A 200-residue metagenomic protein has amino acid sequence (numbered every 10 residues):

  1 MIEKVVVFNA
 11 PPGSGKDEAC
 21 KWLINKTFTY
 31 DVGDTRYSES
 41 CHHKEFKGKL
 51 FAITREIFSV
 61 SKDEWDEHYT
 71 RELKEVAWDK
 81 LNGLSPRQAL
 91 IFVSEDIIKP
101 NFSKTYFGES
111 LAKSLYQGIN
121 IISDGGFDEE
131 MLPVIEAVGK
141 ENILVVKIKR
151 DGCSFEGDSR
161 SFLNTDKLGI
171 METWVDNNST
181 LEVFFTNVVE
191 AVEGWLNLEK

Functional and structural regions predicted by a protein language model:
I2-V6, C41: Extreme N-terminal starter segment of soluble prokaryotic enzymes
F8, I122: Hydrophobic anchor at the beta1->P-loop junction of P-loop NTPases
N9-P12, T105, S110, L115-Y116 (+3 more regions): Small-molecule kinase domains that catalyze NTP-dependent phosphoryl transfer to phosphate-bearing small molecules
K16: Conserved lysine of the Walker
A19: Hydrophobic positions on the alpha1 helix immediately C-terminal to the Walker A/P-loop
N25-H42: Post-Walker A helix-loop "phosphate-sensing" segment adjacent to the P-loop in P-loop NTPases
Y37-C41, F46-N120: ATP-dependent small-molecule kinase phosphotransfer cores that center on conserved nucleotide phosphate-binding segments
D124-F127: Short, well-ordered beta-to-alpha junction loops that form the rim of enzyme active sites and present histidine/acidic
